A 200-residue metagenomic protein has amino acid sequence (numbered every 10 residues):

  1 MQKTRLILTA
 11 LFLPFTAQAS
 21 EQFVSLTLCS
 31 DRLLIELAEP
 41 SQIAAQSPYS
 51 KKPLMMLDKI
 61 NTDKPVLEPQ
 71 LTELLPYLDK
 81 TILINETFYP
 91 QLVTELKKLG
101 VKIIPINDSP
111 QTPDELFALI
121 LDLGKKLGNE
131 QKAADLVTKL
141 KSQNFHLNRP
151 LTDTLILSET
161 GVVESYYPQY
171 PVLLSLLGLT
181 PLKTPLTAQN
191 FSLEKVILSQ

Functional and structural regions predicted by a protein language model:
Q2-T9: Sec-dependent signal peptide recognition, specifically the positively charged N-region followed immediately by
A10-A19: Hydrophobic h-region of N-terminal signal peptides that target proteins for export in Gram-negative bacteria
S20-Q22, L92-V162, K183-P185, N190-K195 (+1 more regions): Extracytoplasmic substrate-binding proteins
Q22-E86: A short, structured surface patch at a secondary-structure boundary
C29-L33, Q70, F88, L92 (+6 more regions): Stable alpha-helical elements in mature extracytoplasmic
C29-R32, Y49-K52, I82, F88-P90 (+3 more regions): Solvent-exposed loop/turn segments at secondary-structure junctions within structured extracellular/periplasmic domains
E39, L99-G100, L177: Short, structured coil segments at secondary-structure junctions
P48-K52, I60-N61, V163-Q189: Alpha-helical, coiled-coil/dimerization segments enriched in small aliphatic residues
